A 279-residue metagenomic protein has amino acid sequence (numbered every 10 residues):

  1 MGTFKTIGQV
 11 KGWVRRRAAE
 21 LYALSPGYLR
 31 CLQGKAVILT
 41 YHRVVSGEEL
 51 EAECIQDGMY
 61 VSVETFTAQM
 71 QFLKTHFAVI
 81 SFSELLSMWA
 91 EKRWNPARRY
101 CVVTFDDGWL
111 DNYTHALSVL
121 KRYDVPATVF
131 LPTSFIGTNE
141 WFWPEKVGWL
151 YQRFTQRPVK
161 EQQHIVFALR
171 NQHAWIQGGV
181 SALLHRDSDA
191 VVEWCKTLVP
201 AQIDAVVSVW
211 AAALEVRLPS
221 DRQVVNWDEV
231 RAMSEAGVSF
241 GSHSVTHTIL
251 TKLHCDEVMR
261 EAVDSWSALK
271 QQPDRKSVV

Functional and structural regions predicted by a protein language model:
G2-V279: Catalytic alpha-helical scaffold of carbohydrate-active enzymes acting on polysaccharides/glycoconjugates
